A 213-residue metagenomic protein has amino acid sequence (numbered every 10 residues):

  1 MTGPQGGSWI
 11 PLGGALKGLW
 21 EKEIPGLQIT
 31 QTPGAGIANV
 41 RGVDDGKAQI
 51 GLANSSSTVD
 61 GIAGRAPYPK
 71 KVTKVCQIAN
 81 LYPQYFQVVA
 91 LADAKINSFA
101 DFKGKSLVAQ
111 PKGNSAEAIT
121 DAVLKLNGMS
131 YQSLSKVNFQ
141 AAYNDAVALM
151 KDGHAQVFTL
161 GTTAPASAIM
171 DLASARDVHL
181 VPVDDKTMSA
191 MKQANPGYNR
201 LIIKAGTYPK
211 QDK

Functional and structural regions predicted by a protein language model:
M1-Q28, P33, Q84-D152: Bilobed "Venus flytrap"/periplasmic-binding protein-like clamshell domains and structurally analogous long
Q5, A48, S55-S57, P83 (+4 more regions): Solvent-exposed coil/turn segments that connect beta secondary-structure elements in extracytoplasmic/periplasmic
L12-G18, T30-K70, N144-L149, A164-A173 (+1 more regions): Pocket-flanking alpha-helical
P25-L27, K47-Q49, T73-K74, G104-K105 (+1 more regions): Loop/turn elements at helix/coil->beta-strand transitions in domains of secreted/extracellular proteins
I29-T30, Q49-A53, Q77, Q87-V89 (+4 more regions): Structural recognition of the beta-strand scaffold that forms the well-ordered cores of secreted hydrolase catalytic
D45, P69-K71, N80-Y82, D101 (+1 more regions): Extracellular/periplasmic catalytic domains that process cell-envelope and extracellular macromolecules
S55, G64-P67, A94, Y131-K213: Pocket-lining segment of extracytoplasmic ligand-binding domains
K71, I78-Y85, A173-S174, D184: Short Pro/Gly-enriched coil loops immediately N-terminal to beta-strands
